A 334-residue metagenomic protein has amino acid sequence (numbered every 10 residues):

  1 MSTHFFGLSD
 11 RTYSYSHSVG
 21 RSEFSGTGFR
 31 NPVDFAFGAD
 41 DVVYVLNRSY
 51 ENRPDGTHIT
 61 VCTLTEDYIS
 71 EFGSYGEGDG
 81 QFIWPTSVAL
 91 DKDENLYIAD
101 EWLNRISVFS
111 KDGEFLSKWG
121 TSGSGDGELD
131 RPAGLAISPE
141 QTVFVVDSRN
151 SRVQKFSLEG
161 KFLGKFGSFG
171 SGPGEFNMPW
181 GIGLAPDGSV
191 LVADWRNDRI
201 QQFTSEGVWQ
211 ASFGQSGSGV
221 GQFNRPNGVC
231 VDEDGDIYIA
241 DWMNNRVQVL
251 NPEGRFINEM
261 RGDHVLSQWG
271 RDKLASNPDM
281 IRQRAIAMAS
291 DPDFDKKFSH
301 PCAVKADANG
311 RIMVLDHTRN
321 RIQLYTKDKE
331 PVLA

Functional and structural regions predicted by a protein language model:
M1-A334: Eukaryotic scaffold repeat domains enriched in small/polar residues
